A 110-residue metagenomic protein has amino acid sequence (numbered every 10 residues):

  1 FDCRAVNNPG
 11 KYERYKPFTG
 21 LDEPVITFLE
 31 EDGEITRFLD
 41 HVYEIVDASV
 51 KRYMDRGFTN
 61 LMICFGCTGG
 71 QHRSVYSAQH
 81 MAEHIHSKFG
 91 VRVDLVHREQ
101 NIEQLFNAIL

Functional and structural regions predicted by a protein language model:
F1-I63, H86, E99-Q104, L110: C-terminal accessory "lid"/substrate-recognition subdomains
T59-A82: Catalytic cysteine-centered active loop of the rhodanese-like fold, especially the PTP/DSP P-loop
T68-G69, G90, I109-L110: Intrinsic disorder and flexible coil segments
A82-R92: Post-Walker A helix-loop "phosphate-sensing" segment adjacent to the P-loop in P-loop NTPases
L95-H97: A structural preference for short, hydrophobic beta-strand core positions in alpha/beta folds
